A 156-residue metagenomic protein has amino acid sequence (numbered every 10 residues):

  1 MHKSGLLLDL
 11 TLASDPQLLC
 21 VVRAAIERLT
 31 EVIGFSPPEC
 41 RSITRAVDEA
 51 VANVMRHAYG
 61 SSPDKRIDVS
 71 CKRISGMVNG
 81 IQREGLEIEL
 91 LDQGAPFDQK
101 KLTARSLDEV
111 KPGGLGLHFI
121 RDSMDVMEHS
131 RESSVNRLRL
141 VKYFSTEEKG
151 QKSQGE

Functional and structural regions predicted by a protein language model:
M1-D9, M55-E156: Conserved beta-strand-loop-beta-strand hairpin that lines the nucleotide-binding pocket of ATP/GTP-utilizing enzymes
D9-D15: HAMP-domain connector/hinge
I26-D48, E109-K111: Conserved short strand/loop->alpha-helix "switch" segment adjacent to the catalytic nucleotide/phosphoryl-transfer site
E49, N53: Conserved polar catalytic motif of the HATPase_c/GHKL fold
